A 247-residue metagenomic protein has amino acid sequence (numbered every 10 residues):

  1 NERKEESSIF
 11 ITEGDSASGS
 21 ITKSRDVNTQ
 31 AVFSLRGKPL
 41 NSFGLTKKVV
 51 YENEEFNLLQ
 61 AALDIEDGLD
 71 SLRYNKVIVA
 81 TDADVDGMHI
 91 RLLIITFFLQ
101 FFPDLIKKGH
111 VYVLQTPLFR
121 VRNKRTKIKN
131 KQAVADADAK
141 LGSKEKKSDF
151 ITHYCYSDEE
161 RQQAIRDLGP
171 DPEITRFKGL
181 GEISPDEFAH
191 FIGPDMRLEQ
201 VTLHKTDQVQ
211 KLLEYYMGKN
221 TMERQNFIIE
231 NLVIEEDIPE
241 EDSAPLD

Functional and structural regions predicted by a protein language model:
N1-D247: Conserved phosphate-chemistry cores used by DNA topoisomerases
